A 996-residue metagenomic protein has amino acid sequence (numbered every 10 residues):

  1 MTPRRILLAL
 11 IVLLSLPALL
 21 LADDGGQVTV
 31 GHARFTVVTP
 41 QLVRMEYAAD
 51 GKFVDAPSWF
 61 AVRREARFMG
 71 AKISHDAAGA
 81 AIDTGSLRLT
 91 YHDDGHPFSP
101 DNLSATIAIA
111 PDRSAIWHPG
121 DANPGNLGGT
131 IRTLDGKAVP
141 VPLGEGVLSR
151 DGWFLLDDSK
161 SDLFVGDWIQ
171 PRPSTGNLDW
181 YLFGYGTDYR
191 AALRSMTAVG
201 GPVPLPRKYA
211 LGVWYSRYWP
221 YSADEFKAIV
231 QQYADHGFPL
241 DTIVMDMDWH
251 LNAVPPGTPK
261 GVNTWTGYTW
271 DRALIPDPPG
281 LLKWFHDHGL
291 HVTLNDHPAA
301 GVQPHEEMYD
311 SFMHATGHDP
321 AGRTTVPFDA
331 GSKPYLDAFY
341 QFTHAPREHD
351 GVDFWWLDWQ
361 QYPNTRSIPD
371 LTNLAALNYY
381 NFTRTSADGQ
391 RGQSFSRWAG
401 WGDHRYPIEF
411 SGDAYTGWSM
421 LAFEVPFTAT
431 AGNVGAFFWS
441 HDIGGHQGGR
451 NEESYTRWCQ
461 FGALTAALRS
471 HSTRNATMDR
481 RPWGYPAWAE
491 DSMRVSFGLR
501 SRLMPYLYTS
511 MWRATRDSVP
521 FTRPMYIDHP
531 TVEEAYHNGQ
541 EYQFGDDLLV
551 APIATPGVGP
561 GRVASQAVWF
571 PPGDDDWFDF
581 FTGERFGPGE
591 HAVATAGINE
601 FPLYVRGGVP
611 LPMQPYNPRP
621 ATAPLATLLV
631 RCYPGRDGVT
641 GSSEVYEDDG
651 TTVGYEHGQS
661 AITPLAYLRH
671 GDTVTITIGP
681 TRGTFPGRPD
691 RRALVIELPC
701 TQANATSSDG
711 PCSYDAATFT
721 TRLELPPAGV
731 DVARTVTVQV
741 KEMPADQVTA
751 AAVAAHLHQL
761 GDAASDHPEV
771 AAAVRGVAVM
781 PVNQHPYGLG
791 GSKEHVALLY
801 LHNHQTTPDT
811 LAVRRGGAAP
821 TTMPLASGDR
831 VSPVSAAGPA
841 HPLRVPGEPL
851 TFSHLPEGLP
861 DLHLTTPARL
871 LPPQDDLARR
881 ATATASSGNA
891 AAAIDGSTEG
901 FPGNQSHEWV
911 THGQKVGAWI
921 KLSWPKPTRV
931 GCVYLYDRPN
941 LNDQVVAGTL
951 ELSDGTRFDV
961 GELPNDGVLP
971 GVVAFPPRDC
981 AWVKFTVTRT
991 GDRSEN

Functional and structural regions predicted by a protein language model:
A22-G200, P206-K208, S216-Y218, A223-E225 (+13 more regions): N-terminal accessory segment at the very beginning of proteins
D23-D24, W483-L549, I553, R619-D672 (+3 more regions): Glycan-recognition and catalytic regions of carbohydrate-active enzymes
L89, N102-E600, R606: Catalytic-domain carbohydrate-binding cleft regions of carbohydrate-active enzymes
Y800-Q805: Asparagine-centered strand-capping/turn motif at beta-strand->loop junctions
A818-H841, G847-P849: Intrinsically disordered, low-complexity Pro/Gly/Ser/Thr-rich segments with frequent PxxP/GP/PP motifs and embedded
A840-L870: Terminal connector regions
P867-P927, Y936-V945, P964, R993: Disordered, acidic Ser/Thr/Pro-rich linker "stalks" and the adjacent N-terminal cap of the next globular domain
H912-A918, T928, P939-N996: Trp- and acidic/polar-enriched beta-sheet ligand-binding modules for extracellular glycan and matrix recognition
